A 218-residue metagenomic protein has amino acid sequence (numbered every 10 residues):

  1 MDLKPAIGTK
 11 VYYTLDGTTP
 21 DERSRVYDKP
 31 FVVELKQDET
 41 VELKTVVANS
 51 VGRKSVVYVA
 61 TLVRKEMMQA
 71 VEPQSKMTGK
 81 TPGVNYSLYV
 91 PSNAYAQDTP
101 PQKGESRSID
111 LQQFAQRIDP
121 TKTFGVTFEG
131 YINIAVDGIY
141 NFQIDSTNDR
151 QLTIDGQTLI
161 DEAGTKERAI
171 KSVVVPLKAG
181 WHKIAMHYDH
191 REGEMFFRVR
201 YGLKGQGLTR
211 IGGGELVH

Functional and structural regions predicted by a protein language model:
M1-P82, N93, E105-T127, T165-E167 (+2 more regions): Short, compositionally stereotyped local motifs that mark structural "simplifiers"
L3-P5, I132-I134, G138-Q151, I184: Aromatic-lined ligand-binding clefts that engage carbohydrates, nucleic acids, or primary amines
E39-L43, G180-H182, M195: Exposed beta-strand face motif in extracellular beta-rich ectodomains
V47-V51, N148, Y188-H190: Surface-exposed loop/turn motifs at beta-strand-loop junctions within extracellular Ig-like and Fibronectin type III
I118-K122, T127-Y140, V173-W181: Extracellular and analogous surface-interaction loops
Q143-D161, R198-R200: Short, surface-exposed beta-strand/strand-loop-strand elements in extracellular ectodomains
Q157-L177, Q206-G214: Short, solvent-exposed beta-strand-to-loop segments that form ligand-recognition rims of beta-rich domains
A185-E194, Y201-L203: Short beta-strand-plus-loop segments that form exposed binding edges in beta-rich domains
